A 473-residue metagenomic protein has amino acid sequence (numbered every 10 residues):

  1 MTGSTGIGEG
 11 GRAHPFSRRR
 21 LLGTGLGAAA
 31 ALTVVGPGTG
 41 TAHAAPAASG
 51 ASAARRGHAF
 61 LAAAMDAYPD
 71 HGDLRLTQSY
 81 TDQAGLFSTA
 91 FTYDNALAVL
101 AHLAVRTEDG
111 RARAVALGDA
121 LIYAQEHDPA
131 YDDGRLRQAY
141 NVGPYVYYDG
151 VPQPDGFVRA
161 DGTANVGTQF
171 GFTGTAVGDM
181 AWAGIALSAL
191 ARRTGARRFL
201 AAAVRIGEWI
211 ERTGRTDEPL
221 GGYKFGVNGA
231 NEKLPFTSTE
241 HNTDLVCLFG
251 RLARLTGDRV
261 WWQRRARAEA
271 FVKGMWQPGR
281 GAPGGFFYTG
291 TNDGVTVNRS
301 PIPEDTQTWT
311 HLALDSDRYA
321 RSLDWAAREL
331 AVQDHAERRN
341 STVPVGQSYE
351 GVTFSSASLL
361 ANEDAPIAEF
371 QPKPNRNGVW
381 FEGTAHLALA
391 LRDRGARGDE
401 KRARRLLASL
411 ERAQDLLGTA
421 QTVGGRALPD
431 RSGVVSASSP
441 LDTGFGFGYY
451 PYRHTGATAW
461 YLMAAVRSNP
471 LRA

Functional and structural regions predicted by a protein language model:
M1-F16, G27-V35, H43: N-terminal secretory signal peptides
R18-G23: N-terminal export leaders
P37-S52: C-terminal segment of N-terminal export signals and the immediately downstream linker at the start of the mature
A48-T81, T89-Y93, Y123-N165, T173-G178 (+7 more regions): Extended ligand-binding clefts on enzyme/binding-domain cores
D94-A104, A116-L117, W182-A186: Non-membrane alpha-helical segments in proteins
A101-E108, Q307-T308, L391: Alpha-helical support elements that line or immediately flank enzyme active sites and cofactor-binding pockets
G110-Q125, N165: Aromatic-lined substrate-binding rim segments of carbohydrate-active enzymes
